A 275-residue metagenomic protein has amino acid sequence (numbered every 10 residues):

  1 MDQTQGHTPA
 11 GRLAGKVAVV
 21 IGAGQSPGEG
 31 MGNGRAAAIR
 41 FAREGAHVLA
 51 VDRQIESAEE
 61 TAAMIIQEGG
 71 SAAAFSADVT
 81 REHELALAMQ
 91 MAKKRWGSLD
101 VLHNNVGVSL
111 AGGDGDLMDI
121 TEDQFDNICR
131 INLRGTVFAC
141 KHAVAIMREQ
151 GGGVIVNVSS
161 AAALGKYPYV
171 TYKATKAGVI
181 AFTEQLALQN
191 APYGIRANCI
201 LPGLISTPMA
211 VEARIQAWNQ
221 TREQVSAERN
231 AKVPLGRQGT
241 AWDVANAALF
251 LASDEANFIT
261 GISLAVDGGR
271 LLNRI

Functional and structural regions predicted by a protein language model:
D2-T8, D114, A231, R237 (+2 more regions): Short C-terminal tail/terminal secondary-structure segment of NAD(P)H-dependent dehydrogenase/reductase domains
A10-L49: Canonical Rossmann dinucleotide-binding motif of NAD(H)/NADP(H)-dependent dehydrogenases/reductases, specifically
E29, G115-D116, K166-A174, Q185 (+1 more regions): Active-site loop-to-helix junction immediately N-terminal to the catalytic Tyr of the SDR YXXXK motif in Rossmann-fold
V108, A145, L188-P192, N257: Alpha-helical segment proximal to the catalytic Tyr-Lys
G113-L117, T121-D126, R229: Substrate-binding pocket helix/loop in short-chain dehydrogenase/reductase
C140, T175, T183: Active-site helix of classical SDR
S160: Residue(s) in the substrate-gating loop at a strand-loop-helix junction that position the organic substrate next
